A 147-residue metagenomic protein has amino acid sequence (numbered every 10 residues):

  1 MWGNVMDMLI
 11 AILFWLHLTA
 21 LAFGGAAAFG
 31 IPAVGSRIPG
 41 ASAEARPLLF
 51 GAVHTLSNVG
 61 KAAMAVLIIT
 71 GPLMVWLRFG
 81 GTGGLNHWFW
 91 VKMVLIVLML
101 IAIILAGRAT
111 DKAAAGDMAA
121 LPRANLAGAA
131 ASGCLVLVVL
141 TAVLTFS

Functional and structural regions predicted by a protein language model:
W2-S147: Polytopic transmembrane helical bundles with strong interfacial aromatic enrichment
